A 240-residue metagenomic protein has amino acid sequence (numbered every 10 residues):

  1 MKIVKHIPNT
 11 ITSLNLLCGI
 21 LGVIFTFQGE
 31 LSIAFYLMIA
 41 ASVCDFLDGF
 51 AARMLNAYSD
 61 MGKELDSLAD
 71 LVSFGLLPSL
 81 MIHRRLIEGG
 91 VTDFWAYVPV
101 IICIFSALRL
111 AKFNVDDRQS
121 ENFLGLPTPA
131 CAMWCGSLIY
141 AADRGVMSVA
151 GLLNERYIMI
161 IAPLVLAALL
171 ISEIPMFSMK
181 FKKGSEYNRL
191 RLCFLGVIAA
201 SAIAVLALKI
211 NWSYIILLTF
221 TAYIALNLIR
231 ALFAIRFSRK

Functional and structural regions predicted by a protein language model:
M1-F46, A200, V205, I210-N211 (+2 more regions): Topogenic membrane-insertion module of multi-pass membrane proteins
M1-T10, M61-S67, M179-L190: Short, amphipathic, aromatic/basic-enriched membrane-interface segments that mark the entry/exit of transmembrane
I3-I11, C18-F27, L31, Y36 (+2 more regions): "…together with the soluble PPM/PP2C metallo-phosphatase catalytic core" -> "…together with the soluble PPM/PP2C
P8-T12, M54-F113: Multi-pass membrane catalytic core of lipid/isoprenoid biosynthesis enzymes
N9-L16, V72-S73, E186-I198: Short hydrophobic alpha-helical membrane-embedded segments
L21-Y36, L76-Y97, L138-I158, L206-S213: Helix-coil boundary and interhelical linker segments in multi-pass alpha-helical membrane proteins
N56-D60, E88-G90, N114-E121, V149-L152 (+2 more regions): Membrane-interface helix caps and helix-loop-helix hairpins in membrane proteins
L124-K240: C-terminal membrane-associated helical module and adjoining short loops/tails
